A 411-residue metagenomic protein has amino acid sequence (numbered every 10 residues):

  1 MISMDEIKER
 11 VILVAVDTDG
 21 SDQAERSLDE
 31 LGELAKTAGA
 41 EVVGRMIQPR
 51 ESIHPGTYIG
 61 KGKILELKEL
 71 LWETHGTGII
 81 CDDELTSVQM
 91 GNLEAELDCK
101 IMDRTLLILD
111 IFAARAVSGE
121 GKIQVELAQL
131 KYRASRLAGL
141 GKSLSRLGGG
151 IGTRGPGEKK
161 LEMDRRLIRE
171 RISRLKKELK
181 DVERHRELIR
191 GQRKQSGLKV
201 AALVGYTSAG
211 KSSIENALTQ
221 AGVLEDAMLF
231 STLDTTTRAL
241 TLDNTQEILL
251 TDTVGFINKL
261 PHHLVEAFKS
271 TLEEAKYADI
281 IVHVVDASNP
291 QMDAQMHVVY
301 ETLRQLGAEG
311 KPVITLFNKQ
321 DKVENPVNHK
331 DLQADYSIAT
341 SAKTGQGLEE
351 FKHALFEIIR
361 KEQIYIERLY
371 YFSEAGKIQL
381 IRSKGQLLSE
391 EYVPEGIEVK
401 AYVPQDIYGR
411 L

Functional and structural regions predicted by a protein language model:
M1-D110: N-terminal accessory targeting/assembly segments
M1-L13, A138-A209, E215, P290 (+1 more regions): C-terminal-of-GTPase-core extension/linker across diverse P-loop GTPases
T18-D22, I53-T57, R115-G119, K159-K160 (+4 more regions): Flexible beta-alpha connector loops of hexameric P-loop NTPases
S27-K36, K68-E73, L85-C99, T245-Q246 (+1 more regions): Conserved C-terminal guanine-recognition region of P-loop GTPase G domains, centered on the G4
T105-L109, L229-F230, A342-T344: Short, acidic/turn-prone active-site loops that include or flank metal/cofactor- and phosphate-binding residues
L106-A128: Short alpha-helix plus adjacent loop in nuclease-associated cores
R186, R193-K199, L218-E247, I257 (+3 more regions): Switch I (effector-binding) loop of TRAFAC-class P-loop GTPase G-domains
